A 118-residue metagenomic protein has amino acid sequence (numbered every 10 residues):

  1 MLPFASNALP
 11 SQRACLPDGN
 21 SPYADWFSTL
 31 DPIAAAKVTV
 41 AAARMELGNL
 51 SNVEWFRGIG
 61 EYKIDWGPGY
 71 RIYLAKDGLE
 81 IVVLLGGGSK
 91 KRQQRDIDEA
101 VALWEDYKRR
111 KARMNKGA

Functional and structural regions predicted by a protein language model:
M1-G69, G78-V82, S89-A118: Basic, Lys/Arg-enriched alpha-helical interface segments
